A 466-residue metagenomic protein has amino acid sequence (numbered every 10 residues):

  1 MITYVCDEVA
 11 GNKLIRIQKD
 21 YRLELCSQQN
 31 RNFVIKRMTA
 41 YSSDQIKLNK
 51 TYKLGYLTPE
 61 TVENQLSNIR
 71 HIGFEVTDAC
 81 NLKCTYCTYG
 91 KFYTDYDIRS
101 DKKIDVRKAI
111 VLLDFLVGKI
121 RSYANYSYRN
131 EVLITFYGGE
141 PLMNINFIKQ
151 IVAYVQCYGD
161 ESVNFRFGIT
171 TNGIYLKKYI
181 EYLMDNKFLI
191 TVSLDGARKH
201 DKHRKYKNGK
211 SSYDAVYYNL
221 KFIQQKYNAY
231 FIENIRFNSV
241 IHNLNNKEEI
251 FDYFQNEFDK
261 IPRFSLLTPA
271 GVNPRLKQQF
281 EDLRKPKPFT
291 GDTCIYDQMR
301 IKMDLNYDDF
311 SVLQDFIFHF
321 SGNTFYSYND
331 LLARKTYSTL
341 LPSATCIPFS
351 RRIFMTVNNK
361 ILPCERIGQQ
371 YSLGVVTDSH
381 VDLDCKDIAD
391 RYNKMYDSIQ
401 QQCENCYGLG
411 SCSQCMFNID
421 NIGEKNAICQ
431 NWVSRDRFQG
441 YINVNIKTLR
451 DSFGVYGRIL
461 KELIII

Functional and structural regions predicted by a protein language model:
T3-G73, N125-Y128: N-terminal [4Fe-4S]-dependent radical SAM core
V9-G11, K19, K360, R366-I466: Flexible mid-to-C-terminal extensions adjoining Fe-S/redox cofactors in radical SAM and related proteins
G11-N12, P348-R351: Short loop/turn microsegments at loop-to-beta-strand junctions
T58-Y179: Conserved alpha-helical substructure of the radical SAM core
I72, I134, F167-I169, I190-V192 (+2 more regions): Hydrophobic faces of well-ordered beta-strands that scaffold small-molecule active sites in alpha/beta enzyme cores
V76-K83, F349, C403-N405, L409-G410: Cysteine-centered iron-sulfur cluster-binding motifs in ferredoxin-type domains/subunits of redox enzymes
Y93-T94, P141-M143, G173-E181, L189-K210 (+1 more regions): Conserved radical SAM core fold
H203-Y217, K221, Q225-A344, P348 (+2 more regions): Radical SAM enzyme [4Fe-4S]-AdoMet core and its adjacent flexible, acidic and glycine-rich loops/tails across
